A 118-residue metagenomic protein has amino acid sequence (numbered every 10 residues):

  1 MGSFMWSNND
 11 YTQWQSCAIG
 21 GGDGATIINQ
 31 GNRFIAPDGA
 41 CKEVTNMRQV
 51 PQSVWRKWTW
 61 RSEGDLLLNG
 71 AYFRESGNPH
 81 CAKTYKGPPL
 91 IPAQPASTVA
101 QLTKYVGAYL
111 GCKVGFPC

Functional and structural regions predicted by a protein language model:
M1-Y85: Glycine- and acidic/polar-rich repeat regions and solenoidal domains
P79, T84-C118: Extended hydrophobic packing segments that form well-structured cores
